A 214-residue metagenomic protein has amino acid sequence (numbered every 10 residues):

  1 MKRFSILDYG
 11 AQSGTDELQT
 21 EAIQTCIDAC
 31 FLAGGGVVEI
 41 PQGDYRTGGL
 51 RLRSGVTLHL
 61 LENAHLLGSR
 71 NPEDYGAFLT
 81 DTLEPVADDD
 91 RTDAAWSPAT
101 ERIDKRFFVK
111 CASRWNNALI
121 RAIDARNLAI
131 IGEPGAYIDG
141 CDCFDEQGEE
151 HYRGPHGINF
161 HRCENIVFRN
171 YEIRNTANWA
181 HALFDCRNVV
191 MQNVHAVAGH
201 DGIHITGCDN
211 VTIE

Functional and structural regions predicted by a protein language model:
M1-E214: Extracellular/periplasmic carbohydrate-active domains that bind, remodel, or depolymerize complex polysaccharides
